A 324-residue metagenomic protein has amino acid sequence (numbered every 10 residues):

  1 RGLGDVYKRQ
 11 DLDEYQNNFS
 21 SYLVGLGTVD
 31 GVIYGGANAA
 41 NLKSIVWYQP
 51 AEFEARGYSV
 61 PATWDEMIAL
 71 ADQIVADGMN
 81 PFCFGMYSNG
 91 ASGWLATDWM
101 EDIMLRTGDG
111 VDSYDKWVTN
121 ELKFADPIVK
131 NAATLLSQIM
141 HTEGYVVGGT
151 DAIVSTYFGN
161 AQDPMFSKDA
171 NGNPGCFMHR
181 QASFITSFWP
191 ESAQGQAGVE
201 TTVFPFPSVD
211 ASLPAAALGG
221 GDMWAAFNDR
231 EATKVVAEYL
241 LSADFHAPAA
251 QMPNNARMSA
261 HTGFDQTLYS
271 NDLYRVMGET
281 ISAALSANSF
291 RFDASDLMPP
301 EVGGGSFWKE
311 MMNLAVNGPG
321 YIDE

Functional and structural regions predicted by a protein language model:
R1, E52-F53, A69-D77, Y157-H179 (+1 more regions): Short helices/loops that flank or line small-molecule/ion binding pockets
G2-Y7: Short, small-residue-biased leader/transition segments that mark boundaries at the very start of proteins
K8-S21, M86, L105-N131, E191-Q196 (+2 more regions): Short, solvent-exposed loop/beta-turn-alpha elements that line the ligand-binding surface or hinge of extracytoplasmic
L23-V60, I68, G85-W117, L218-A225 (+2 more regions): Periplasmic solute-binding protein
Y34-G35, A76-N89, S242, H246-P253: Bilobed periplasmic-binding protein-like "clamshell/Venus-flytrap" ligand-binding domains
A55-R56, E191-A260: Extracytoplasmic/periplasmic substrate-recognition and gating elements
M86-S88, D109-S192: Extracytoplasmic ligand-binding clamshell segments of periplasmic binding protein
T201, A250-A315: Long, aromatic- and glycine/proline-rich binding clefts that accommodate carbohydrate-like moieties
